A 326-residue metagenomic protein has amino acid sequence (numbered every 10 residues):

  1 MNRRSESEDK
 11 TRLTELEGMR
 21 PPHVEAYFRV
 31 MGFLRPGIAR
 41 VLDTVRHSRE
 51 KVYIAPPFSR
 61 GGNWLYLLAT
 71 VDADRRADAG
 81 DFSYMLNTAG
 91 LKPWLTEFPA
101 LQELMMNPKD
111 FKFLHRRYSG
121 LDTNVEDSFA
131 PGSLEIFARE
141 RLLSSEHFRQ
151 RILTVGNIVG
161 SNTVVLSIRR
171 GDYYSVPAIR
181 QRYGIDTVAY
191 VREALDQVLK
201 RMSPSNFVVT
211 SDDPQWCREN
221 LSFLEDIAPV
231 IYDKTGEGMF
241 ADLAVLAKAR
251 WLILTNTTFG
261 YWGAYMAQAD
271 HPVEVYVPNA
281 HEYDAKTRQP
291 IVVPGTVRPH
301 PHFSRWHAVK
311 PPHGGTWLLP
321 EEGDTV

Functional and structural regions predicted by a protein language model:
M1-V30: Boundary detector for helix-to-coil junctions that initiate low-complexity/charged tails
R20, V24, F28-K92: N-terminal pre-catalytic "stem/leader" segment of glycosyltransferase-like enzymes
R46-E50, L86-M202, H300-R305, P311-V326: Secretory-pathway luminal glycosyltransferase catalytic domains
A55, L166-S167, T210, P278: Short hydrophobic segments within beta-strands
G61, L199-P290: Donor-binding and catalytic core of enzymes assembling or modifying cell-surface/extracellular glycoconjugates
S83, V165, N206-V208: A structural signal for isolated positions on well-ordered beta-strands in alpha/beta enzyme cores
L91-M106, C217-D226, T287-G295: Short, aromatic/basic amphipathic alpha-helical patches
A264-V326: Nucleotide-sugar donor-binding patch of glycosyltransferase catalytic domains
